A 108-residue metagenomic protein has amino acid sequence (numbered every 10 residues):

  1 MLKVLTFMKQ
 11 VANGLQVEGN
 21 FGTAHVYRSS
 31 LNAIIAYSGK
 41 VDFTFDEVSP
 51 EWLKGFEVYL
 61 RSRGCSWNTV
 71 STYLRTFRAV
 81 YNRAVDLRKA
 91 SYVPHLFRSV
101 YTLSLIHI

Functional and structural regions predicted by a protein language model:
M1-R63: Basic/aromatic-enriched alpha-helical hairpins
S30-Y37, F43-D46, S62-L96: N-terminal DNA-binding recognition helix of tyrosine site-specific recombinases/integrases
T102-S104: Acidic, proline/serine/threonine- and glycine-rich low-complexity intrinsically disordered segments
I106-I108: Conserved small/polar residues in nucleotide/adenosyl-binding loops
